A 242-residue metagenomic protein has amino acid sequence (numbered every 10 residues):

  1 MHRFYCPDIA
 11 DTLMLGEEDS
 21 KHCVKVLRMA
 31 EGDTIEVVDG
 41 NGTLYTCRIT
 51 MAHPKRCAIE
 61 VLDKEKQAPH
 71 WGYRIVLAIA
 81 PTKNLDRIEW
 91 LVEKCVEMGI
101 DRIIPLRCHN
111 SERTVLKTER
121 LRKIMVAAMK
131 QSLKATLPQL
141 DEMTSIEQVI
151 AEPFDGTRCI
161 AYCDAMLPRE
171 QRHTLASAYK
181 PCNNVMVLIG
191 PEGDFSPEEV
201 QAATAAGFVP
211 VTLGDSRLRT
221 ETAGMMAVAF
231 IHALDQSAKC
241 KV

Functional and structural regions predicted by a protein language model:
M1-K66, E119: N-terminal positively charged helical leader segments and presequences
D11, E31-D33, T43-Y45, K55-C57 (+5 more regions): A generic structural signal for short beta-strands and their flanking turns/coil linkers
I59, L137-D141, P210: Generic structural signal for residues in well-ordered beta-strands
K64, C108-S111, D215-S216: Short, ordered loop/turn segments at secondary-structure junctions
A68-I160: RNA substrate-binding interface of SAM-dependent RNA methyltransferases
R158-Q201, G207-L213: Active-site/ligand-binding-proximal alpha/beta "capping" segment
P197-V242: Structured adenosyl-cofactor binding patch, chiefly the S-adenosyl-L-methionine
